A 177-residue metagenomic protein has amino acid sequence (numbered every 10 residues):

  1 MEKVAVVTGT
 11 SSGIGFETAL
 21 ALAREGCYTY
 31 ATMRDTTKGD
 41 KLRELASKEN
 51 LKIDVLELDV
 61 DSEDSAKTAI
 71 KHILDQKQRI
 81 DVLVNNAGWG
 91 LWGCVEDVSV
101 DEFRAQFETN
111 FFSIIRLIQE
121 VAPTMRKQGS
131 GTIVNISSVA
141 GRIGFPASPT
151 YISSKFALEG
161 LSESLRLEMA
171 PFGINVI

Functional and structural regions predicted by a protein language model:
S11-G13: Conserved glycine-rich cofactor-binding loop
E25-K41: Conserved glycine-rich Rossmann-like NAD(P)H-binding loop of the short-chain dehydrogenase/reductase
L58-T68, V100: The beta1-alpha1 cofactor-binding region of Rossmann-like NAD(H)/NADP(H)-dependent oxidoreductases
C94-V95, E102-R104: Substrate-binding pocket helix/loop in short-chain dehydrogenase/reductase
E96, G141-P149: Active-site loop immediately N-terminal to the catalytic Tyr-X3-Lys motif of short-chain dehydrogenase/reductase
I118, S154: Active-site helix of classical SDR
S138: Residue(s) in the substrate-gating loop at a strand-loop-helix junction that position the organic substrate next
